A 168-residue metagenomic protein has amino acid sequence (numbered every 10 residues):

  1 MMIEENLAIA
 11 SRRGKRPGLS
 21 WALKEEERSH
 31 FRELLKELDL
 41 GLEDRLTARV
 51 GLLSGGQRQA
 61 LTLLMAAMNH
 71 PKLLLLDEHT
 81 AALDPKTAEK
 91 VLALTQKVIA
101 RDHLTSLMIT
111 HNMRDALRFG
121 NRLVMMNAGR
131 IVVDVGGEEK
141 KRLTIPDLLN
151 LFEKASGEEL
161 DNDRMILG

Functional and structural regions predicted by a protein language model:
M1-R13: Q-loop/switch helix immediately C-terminal to the Walker
A66-A67: ABC ATPase C-loop
H70: Conserved catalytic motifs of ABC-family nucleotide-binding domains
L74-D77: Catalytic Walker B motif of ABC-type/P-loop ATPase nucleotide-binding domains
P85-T87: Helix N-cap at the start of a conserved alpha-helix in ABC-type nucleotide-binding domains
E89-D102: Helical segment within the ABC ATPase nucleotide-binding domain
T110-H111: H-loop/switch region of ABC-family ATPase nucleotide-binding domains
R130-S156: Conserved beta-strand-loop-alpha-helix hinge in the C-terminal portion of ABC ATPase nucleotide-binding domains
